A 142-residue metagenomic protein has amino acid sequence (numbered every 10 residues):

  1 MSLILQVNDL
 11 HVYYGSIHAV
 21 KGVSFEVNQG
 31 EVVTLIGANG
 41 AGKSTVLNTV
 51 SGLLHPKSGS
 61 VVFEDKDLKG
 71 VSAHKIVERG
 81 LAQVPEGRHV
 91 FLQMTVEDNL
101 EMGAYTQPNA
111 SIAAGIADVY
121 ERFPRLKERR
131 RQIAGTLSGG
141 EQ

Functional and structural regions predicted by a protein language model:
S2-Q142: Glycine-rich phosphate-binding loops of nucleotide-dependent enzymes
